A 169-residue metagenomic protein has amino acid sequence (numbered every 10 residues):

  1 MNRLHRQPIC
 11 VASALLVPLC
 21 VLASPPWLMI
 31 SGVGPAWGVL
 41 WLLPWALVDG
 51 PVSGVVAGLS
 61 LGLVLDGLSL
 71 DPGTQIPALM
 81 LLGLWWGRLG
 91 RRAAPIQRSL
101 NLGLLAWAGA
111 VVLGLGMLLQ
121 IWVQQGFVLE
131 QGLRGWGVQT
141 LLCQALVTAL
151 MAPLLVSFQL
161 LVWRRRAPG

Functional and structural regions predicted by a protein language model:
M1-G169: Terminal, non-globular segments
